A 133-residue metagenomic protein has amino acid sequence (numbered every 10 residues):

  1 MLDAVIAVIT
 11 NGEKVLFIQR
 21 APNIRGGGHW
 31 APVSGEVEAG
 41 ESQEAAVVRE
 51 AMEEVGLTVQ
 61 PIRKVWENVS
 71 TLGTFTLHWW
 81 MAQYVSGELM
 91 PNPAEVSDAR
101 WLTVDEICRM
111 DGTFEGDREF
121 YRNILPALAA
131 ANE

Functional and structural regions predicted by a protein language model:
M1-L16, E36, E67: Conserved N-terminal beta-strand and adjoining loop/helix that marks the start of the Nudix/MutT-like hydrolase domain
D3-V5, E13, F75-H78, S97: Change "...and in nucleic-acid phosphodiester-cleaving endonucleases..." to "...and in nucleic-acid processing enzymes
Q19-P22: Short, small-residue-rich loop/turn micro-motifs
I24-H29: A conserved beta-turn-beta hairpin within the catalytic core of GNAT-like acetyltransferases that forms part
P32-W66: The catalytic Nudix box helix
S42, A94, E119: Residue-level recognition of oxygen-bearing side chains
N68-M90, R100, V104-E106, N123-A129: Active-site-adjacent beta-strand/loop module that shapes the phosphate/pyrophosphate-binding cleft
V104, M110-D117: C-terminal structural segments of small proteins and small subunits
